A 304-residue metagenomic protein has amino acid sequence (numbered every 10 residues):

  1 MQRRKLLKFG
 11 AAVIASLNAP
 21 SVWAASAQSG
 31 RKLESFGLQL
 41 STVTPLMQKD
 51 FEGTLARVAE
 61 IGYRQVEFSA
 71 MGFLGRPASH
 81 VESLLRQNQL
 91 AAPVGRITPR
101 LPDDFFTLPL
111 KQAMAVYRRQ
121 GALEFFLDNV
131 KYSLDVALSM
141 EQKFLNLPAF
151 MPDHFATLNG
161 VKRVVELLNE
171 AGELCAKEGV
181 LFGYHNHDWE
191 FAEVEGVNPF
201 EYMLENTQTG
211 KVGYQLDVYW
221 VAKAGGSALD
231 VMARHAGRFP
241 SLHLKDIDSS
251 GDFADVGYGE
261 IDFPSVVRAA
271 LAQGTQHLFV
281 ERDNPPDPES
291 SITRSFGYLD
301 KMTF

Functional and structural regions predicted by a protein language model:
K5-A25: N-terminal export signals
G10-A11, S16, L108-G213: Active-site acidic/histidine proton-transfer and metal-coordination neighborhood in alpha/beta enzyme cores
S21-K49, G53-E60: C-terminal segment of N-terminal export signals and the immediately downstream linker at the start of the mature
S29-R31, L55-E60, R76-V94, K131-E141 (+4 more regions): Acidic (Asp/Glu)-rich catalytic clusters
L38, V58, V66, L85 (+4 more regions): Conserved, mostly hydrophobic/aromatic
T44-K49, F68-A78, P99-D104, A122-F126 (+5 more regions): Acidic-and-aromatic substrate-binding clefts and catalytic sites of carbohydrate-active enzymes
Q65, C175-E260: Acidic/histidine-rich catalytic cores of soluble enzymes
